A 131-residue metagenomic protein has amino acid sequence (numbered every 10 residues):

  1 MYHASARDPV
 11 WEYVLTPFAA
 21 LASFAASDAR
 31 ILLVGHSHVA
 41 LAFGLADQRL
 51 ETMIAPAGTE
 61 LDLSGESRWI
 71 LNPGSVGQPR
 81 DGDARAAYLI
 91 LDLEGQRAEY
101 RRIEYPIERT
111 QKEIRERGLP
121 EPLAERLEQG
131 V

Functional and structural regions predicted by a protein language model:
M1-P56: Conserved catalytic scaffold of divalent metal-dependent phosphoesterases
D47-V131: Acidic, His/Gly-rich catalytic cores of divalent-metal-dependent hydrolytic chemistry
